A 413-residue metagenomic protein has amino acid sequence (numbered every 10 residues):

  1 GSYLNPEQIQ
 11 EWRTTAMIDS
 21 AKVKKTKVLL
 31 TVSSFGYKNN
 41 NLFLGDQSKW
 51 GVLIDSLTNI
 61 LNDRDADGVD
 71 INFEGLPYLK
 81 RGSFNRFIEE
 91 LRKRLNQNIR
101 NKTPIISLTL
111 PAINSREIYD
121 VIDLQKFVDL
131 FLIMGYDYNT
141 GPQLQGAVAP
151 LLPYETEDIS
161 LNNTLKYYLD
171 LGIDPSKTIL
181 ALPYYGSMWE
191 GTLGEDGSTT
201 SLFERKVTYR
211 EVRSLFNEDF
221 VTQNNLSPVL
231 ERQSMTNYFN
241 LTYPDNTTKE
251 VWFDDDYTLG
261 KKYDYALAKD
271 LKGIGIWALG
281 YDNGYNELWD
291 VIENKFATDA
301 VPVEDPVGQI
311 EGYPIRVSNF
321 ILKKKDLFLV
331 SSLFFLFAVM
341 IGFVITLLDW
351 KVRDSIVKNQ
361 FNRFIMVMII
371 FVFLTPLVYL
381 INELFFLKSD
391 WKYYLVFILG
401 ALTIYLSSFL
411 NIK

Functional and structural regions predicted by a protein language model:
G1-N59, A300-G308, G342, L347-S355: Glycan-recognition patch characteristic of GH18 chitinases/ENGases and related GlcNAc/peptidoglycan-binding proteins
S2-W12, D55, L76-D219: Substrate-binding surface in catalytic domains of secreted glycosidases
T14-I18, I54-L61, N85-R92, V121 (+6 more regions): Generic structural signal for well-ordered alpha-helices, preferentially at hydrophobic/aromatic core positions
G45-N62, N114-L124, D254-L267: Short, acidic/polar
T58-Y78, T109, M134, K272-A278: Short acidic catalytic loops
I71, F131, L180, A266 (+1 more regions): Conserved, mostly hydrophobic/aromatic
L182-D264, V291-E311, D326-F335, N362-L374 (+2 more regions): Glycan-binding loop/region signatures in secreted carbohydrate-active enzymes
F320-K413: Alpha-helical transmembrane segments of integral membrane proteins
